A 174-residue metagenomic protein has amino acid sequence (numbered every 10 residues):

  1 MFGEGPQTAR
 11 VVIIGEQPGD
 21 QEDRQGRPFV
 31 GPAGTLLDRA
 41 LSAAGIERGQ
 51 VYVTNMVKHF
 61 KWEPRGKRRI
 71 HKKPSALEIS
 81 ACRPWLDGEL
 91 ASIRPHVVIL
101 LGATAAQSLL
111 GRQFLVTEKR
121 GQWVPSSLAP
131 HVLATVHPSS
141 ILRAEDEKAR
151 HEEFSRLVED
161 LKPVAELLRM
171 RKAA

Functional and structural regions predicted by a protein language model:
M1-A174: A polyanion-binding, active-site-adjacent surface
